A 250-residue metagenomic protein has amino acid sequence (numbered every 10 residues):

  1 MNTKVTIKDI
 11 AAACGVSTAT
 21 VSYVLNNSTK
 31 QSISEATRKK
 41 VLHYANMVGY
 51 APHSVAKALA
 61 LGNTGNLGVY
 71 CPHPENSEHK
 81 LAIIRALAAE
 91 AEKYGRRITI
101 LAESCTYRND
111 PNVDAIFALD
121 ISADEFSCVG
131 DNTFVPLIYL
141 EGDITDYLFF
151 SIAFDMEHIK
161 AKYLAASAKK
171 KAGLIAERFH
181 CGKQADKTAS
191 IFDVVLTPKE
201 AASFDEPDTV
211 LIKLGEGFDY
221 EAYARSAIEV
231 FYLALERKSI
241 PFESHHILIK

Functional and structural regions predicted by a protein language model:
M1-L59: N-terminal helix-turn-helix DNA-binding module of bacterial transcription factors
S22, L59-P74, K171-E177: Short beta-strand segments enriched in small/hydrophobic residues
V69-K162: Alpha-helical recognition/docking segments in bacterial nutrient-uptake and carbohydrate-utilization systems
G95-Y107, K187-E206: A short, well-structured beta->alpha microelement
V113-D120, A172-E177, K199-S203, D208-G217: Periplasmic-binding protein-like
L148-I175, F218-K238: Hydrophobic alpha-helical segments within soluble ligand-binding/sensing domains
K162-F192, E243-K250: An alpha-beta-alpha
D193, A201, P207, I212-K250: C-terminal effector-binding regulatory domain of bacterial HTH transcription factors
